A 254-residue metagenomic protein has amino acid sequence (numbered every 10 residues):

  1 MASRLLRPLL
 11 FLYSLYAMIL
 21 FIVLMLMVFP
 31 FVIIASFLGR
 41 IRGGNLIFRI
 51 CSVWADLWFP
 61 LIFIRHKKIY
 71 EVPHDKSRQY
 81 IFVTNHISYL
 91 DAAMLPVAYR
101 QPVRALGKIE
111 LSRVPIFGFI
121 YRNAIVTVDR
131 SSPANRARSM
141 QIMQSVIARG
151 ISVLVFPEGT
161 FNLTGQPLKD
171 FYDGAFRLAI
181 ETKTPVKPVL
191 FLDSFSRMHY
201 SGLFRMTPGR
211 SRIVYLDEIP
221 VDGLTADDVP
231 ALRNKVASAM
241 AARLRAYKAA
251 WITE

Functional and structural regions predicted by a protein language model:
M1-A2, N85: Juxtamembrane, membrane-proximal amphipathic segments and lipid-exposed surfaces of hairpin/multipass modules
R4, P8-F37: A hydrophobic membrane-anchoring feature enriched in long, contiguous, low-charge segments that mark signal-anchor
R4-P8, R138-E254: Non-catalytic C-terminal accessory region of glycerolipid acyltransferases and related lyso-lipid remodeling enzymes
M25, V32-R49, V53, F59-L61 (+1 more regions): Catalytic core of membrane glycerolipid acyltransferases/transacylases, capturing the structured, soluble-facing
I62-I69, R136-A137, F195-M198: Short gly/ser/thr-rich secondary-structure transition/capping motifs
K68, F82, A105, I213-Y215: Generic preference for hydrophobic
E71-K76, R205-M206: A short beta-turn/loop motif at secondary-structure boundaries
